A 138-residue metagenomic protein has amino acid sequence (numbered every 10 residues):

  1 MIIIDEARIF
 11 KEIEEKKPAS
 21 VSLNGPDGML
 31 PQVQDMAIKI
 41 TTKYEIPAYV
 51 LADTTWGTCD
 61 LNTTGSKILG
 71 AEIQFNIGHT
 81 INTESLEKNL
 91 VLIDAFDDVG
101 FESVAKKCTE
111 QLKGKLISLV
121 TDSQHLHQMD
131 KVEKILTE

Functional and structural regions predicted by a protein language model:
M1-E138: An N-terminal assembly and electron-transfer interface module characteristic of large anaerobic redox and radical
